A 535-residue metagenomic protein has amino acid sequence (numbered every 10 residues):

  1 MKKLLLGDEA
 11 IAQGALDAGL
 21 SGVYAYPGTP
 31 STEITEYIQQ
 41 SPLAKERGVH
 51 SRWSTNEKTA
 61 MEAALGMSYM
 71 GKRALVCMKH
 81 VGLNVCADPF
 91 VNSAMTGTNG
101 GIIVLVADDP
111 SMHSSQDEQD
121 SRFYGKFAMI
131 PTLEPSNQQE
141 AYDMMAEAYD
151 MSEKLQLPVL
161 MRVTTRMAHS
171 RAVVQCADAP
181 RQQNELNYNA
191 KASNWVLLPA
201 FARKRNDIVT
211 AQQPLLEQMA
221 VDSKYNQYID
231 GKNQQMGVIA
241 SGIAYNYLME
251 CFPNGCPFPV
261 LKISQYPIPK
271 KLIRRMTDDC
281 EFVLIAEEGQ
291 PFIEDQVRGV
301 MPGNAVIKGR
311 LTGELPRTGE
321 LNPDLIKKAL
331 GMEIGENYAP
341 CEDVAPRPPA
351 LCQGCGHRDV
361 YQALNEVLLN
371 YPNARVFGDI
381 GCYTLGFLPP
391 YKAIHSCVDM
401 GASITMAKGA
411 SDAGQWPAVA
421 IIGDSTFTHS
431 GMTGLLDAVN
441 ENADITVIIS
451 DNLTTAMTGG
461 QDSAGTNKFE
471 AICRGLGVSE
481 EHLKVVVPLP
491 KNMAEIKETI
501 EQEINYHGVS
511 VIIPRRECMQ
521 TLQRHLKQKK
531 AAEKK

Functional and structural regions predicted by a protein language model:
M1-A12, A18, P135-L351, G356-H357 (+3 more regions): Flexible, low-complexity linker and terminal segments
M1-Q138, T164-R166, G231, P257 (+2 more regions): Thiamine diphosphate
I34-Y37, A63-L65, C86-F90, M112-Q119 (+15 more regions): Short acidic, glycine/serine/threonine-rich loops at helix termini
Q39-A44, M249-V260, A471-S479: Short helix-loop-beta junction
K45-S54, T96-A107, E185-S193, N440-L453 (+1 more regions): A glycine-rich helix N-cap at a beta->alpha junction
G71, N233-F258, G401, T405-A407 (+2 more regions): Short, acidic loop-beta-alpha module within alpha/beta folds
C77-M78, I103-A107, L160-T164, I239-A240 (+5 more regions): Short beta-strand segments
S114, F387-V511, E517-A532: Thiamine diphosphate
